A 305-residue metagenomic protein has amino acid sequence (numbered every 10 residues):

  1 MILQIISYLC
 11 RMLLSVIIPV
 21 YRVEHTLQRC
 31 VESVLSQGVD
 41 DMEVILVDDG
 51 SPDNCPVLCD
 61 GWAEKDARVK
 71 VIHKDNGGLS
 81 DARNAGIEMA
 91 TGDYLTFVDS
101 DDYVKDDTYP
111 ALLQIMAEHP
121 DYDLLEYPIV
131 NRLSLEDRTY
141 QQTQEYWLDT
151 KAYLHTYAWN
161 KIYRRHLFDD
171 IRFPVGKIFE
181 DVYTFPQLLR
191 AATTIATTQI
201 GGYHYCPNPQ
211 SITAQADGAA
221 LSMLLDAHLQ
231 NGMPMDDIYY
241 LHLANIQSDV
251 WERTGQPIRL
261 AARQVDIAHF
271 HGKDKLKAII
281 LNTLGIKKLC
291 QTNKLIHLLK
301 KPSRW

Functional and structural regions predicted by a protein language model:
M1-L3, K70, R138, L225 (+2 more regions): Short intrinsically disordered, low-complexity coil segments enriched in acidic
I2-M223: Nucleotide-sugar donor-binding/catalytic module of glycosyltransferases that assemble extracellular/cell-envelope
I6, T254-W305: Membrane-interface aromatic/basic loop that binds lipid-linked glycans or pyrophosphate carriers, typified by
Y21-V23, K74, Y157, T184 (+2 more regions): A structural preference for long, well-packed, hydrophobic secondary-structure segments
I178-Y183, Y239-R253, L289-R304: A broadly tuned preference for mixed-charge, low-complexity surface segments
G202-N208, A214-D237, D249, R253-I267: Catalytic core of nucleotide-sugar-dependent glycosyltransferases
